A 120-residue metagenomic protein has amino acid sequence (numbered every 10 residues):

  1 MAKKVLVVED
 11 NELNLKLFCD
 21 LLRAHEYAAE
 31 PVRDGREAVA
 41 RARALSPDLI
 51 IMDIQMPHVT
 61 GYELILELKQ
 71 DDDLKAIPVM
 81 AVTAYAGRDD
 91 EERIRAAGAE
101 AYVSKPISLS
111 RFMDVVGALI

Functional and structural regions predicted by a protein language model:
E9: Conserved acidic carboxylate
K16-A24: Charged docking surfaces used in two-component/phosphorelay signaling
E26-R33, R41, V103: Short hydrophobic/Thr-rich beta-strand motif most characteristic of the beta2 strand and flanking loop of CheY-like
L45-I51: Active-site beta3 strand of CheY-like receiver
M56: Receiver (REC) domain active-site loop signature in two-component systems and cognate sites in sensor histidine kinases
I107-V116: C-terminal output helix
